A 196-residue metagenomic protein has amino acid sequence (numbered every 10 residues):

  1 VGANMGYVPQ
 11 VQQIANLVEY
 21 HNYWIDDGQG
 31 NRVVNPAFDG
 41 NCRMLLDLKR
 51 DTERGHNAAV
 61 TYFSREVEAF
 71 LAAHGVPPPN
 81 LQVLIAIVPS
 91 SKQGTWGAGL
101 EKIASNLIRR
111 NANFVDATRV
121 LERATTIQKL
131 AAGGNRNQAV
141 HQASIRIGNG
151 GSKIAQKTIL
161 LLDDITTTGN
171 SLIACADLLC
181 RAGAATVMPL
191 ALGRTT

Functional and structural regions predicted by a protein language model:
V1-N80, Q93-G94, L121-A155, T195: Active-site-facing substrate-recognition patch
V83-I85, T158-L160: Structural motif
L84-S90, F114-I127: A short, structured active-site edge motif that brings together acidic residues
P89-A98: Glycine-rich phosphate-binding loops at beta-strand->alpha-helix junctions
G99-S105: Charged helix-capping and loop-helix junction motifs
L107-N111, L179: Hydrophobic alpha-helical packing residues
L161-C175: A phosphate-binding catalytic loop at a beta-strand-loop-alpha-helix junction that coordinates phosphoryl groups
I173-T196: A short, conserved beta-to-alpha structural element at the edge of catalytic cores that scaffolds binding
